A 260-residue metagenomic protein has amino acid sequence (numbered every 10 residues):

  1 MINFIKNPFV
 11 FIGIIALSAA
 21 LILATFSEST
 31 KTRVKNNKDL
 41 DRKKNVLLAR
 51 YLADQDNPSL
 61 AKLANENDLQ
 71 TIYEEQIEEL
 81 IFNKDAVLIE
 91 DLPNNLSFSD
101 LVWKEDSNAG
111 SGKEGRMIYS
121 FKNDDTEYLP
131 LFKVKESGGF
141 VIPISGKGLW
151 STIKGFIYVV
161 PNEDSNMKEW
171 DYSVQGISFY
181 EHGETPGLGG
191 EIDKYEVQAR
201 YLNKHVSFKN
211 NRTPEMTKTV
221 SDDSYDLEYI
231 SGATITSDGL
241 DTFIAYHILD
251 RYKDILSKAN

Functional and structural regions predicted by a protein language model:
I2-N260: Flexible, solvent-exposed loop/hinge segments and secondary-structure transition points
